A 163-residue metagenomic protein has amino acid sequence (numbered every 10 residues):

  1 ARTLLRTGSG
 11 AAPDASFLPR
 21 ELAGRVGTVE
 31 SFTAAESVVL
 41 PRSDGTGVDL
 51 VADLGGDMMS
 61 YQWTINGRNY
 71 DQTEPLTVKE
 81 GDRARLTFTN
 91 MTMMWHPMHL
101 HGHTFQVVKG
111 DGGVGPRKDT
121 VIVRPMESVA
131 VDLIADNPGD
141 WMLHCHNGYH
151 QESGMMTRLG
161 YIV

Functional and structural regions predicted by a protein language model:
A1-T87, T92, D136-D140, N147-V163: Extended terminal and domain-junction accessory segments
R42-D44, Q72-V78, G102-P138, V163: Extracytoplasmic beta-sandwich strand-turn segments characteristic of Greek-key/jelly-roll folds
A52, L86, M98-H101, M126 (+1 more regions): Hydrophobic, well-ordered secondary-structure elements that form the walls of internal hydrophobic environments
M98-H99, G110-D111, H144, G154-M156: Short, solvent-exposed loop/turn and secondary-structure capping segments
